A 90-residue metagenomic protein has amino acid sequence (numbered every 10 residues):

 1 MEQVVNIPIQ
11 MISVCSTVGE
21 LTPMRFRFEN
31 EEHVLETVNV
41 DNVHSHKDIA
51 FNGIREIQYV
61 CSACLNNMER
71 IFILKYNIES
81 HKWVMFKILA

Functional and structural regions predicted by a protein language model:
M1-A90: Cysteine-centric segments in proteins
